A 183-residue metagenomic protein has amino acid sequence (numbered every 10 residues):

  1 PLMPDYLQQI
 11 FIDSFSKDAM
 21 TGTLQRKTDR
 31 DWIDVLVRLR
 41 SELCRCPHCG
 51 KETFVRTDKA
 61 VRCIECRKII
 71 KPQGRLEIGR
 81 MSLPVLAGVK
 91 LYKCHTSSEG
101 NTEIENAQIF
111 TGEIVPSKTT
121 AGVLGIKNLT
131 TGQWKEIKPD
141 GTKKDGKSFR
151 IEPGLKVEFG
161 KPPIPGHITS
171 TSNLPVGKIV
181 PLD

Functional and structural regions predicted by a protein language model:
P1-R30, D34-V35: C-terminal lobe helix-coil module of Hanks-type protein kinase domains
L39-L43, R56-R62: Short metal-coordination and nucleic-acid-contact micro-motifs, chiefly zinc-binding Cys/His arrays
E42-E52, L76-R80: Disulfide-bonded cysteine-rich modules in secreted/extracellular proteins, activating on the conserved Cys frameworks
C46-C49, V61-C66: Short cysteine-rich clusters marking metal-coordination/redox-active sites
C66-R75: Short Cys/His-rich micro-motifs in 6-15 aa windows
L86-K118: Short, charged beta-strand/loop "edge" motif centered at a coil->beta-strand transition that forms conserved
I126-T130: Asparagine-centered strand-capping/turn motif at beta-strand->loop junctions
K135-D183: C-terminal boundary/linker segments immediately following FHA domains
